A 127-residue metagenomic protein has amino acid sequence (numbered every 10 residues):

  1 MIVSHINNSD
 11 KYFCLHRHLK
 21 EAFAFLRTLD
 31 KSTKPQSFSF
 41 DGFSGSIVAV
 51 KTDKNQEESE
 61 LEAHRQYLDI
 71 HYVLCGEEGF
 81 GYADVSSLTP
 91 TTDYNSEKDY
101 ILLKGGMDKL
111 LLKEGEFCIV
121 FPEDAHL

Functional and structural regions predicted by a protein language model:
M1-I47, K51-K54, E58-A63: A short, N-terminal "cap"/entry segment at the start of jelly-roll beta-barrel domains of the cupin/DSBH fold
Q36-F40, I101, L110-L112: Short acidic-hydrophobic surface loop/beta-edge motif
G42, Y67-I70, G115: Short, surface-exposed beta-edge/turn micro-motifs
G45-I47, Y72-V73, F80, C118-V120: Short hydrophobic-aromatic micro-motifs
V48-H64, N95-G106, D124: Short acidic (Asp/Glu) patches
T52-D53, G79-F80, L127: Short, acidic Gly/Pro/Ser/Thr-rich loop/turn segments
R65-E78, D84-S87, D93-D99, L103-K104: Short, conserved beta-strand element in jelly-roll/cupin
L110-L127: Conserved metal-binding segment of the jelly-roll/cupin
